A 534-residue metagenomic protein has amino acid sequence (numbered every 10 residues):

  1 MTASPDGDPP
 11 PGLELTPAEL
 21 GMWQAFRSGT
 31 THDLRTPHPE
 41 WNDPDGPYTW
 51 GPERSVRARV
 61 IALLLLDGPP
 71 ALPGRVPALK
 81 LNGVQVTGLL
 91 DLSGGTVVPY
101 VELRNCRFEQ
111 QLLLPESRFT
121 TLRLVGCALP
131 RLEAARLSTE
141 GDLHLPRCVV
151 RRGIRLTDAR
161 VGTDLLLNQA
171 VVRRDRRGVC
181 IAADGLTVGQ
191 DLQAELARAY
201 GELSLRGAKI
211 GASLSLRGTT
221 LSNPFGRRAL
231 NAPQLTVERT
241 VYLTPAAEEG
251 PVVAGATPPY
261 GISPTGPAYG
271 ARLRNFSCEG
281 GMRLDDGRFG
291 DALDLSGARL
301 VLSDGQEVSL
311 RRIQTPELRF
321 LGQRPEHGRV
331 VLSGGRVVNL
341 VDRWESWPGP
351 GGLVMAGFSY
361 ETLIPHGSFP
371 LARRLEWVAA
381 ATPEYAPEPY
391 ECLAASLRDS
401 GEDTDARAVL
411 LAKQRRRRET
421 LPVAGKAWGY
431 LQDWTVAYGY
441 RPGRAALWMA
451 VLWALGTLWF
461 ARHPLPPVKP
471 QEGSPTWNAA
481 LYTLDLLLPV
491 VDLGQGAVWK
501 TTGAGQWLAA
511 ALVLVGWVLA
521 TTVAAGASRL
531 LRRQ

Functional and structural regions predicted by a protein language model:
M1-G429: N-terminal leader/targeting and pre-domain segments
D158, G207, G322, V451-T483: Outer-pore turret/helix-boundary of cation channels
P387-R398, M449-V468, V491: Hydrophobic alpha-helical transmembrane segments
A406, W459, A527: Hydrophobic, well-ordered secondary-structure elements that form the walls of internal hydrophobic environments
P422-H463, G473-S474: Transmembrane alpha-helical segments and their cytosolic interface motifs in multi-pass membrane proteins
Q432-P442, P464-V513, T522: Pore-loop/selectivity-filter region of tetrameric P-loop cation channels
W448, L452-A454, A511-A524: C-terminal substrate/ligand-recognition segments
T522, R529-R532: Basic, amphipathic N-terminal segments
